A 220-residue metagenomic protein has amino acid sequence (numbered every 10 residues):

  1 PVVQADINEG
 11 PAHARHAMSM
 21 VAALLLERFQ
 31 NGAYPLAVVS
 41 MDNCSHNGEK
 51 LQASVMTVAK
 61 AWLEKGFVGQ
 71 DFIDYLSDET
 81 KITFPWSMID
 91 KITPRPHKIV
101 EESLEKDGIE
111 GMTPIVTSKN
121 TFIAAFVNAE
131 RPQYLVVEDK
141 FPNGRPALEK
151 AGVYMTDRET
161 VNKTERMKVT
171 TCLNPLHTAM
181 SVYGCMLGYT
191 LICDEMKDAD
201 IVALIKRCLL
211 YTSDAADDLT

Functional and structural regions predicted by a protein language model:
P1-Q70: Active-site periphery "cap/insert" segments of enzyme catalytic domains
V3-N8, Y34-M41, S118, E130-R131 (+2 more regions): Glycine- and acidic
P35-V38, K81-T83, T170-T171, T178-A179: Beta-sheet entry/capping signal
M41-H46, S87-I89, C185: An acidic- and aromatic-residue-enriched active-site/binding cleft used to recognize and process polar
N43, V169-G184: Conserved phosphate/anionic-ligand binding catalytic regions in large, soluble enzymes, centered on
Q52, M56, K60-T164, T170 (+1 more regions): Primary mode marks residue(s) on the alpha4-beta5-alpha5 output face of response regulator receiver
C185-L210: Catalytic phosphate/nucleotide-handling subdomain of diverse soluble enzymes
Y211-T220: Single conserved hydrophobic/aromatic residue that forms the stacking wall/gate of nucleotide- or nucleobase-binding
